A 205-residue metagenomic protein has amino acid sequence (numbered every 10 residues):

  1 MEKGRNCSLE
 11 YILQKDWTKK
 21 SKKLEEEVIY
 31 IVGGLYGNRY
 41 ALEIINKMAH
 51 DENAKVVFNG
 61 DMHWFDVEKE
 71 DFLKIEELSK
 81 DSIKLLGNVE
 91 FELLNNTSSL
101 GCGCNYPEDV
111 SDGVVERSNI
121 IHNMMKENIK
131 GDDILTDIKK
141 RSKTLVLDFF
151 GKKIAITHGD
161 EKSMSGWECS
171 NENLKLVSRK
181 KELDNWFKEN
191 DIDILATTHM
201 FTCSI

Functional and structural regions predicted by a protein language model:
M1-L78: N-terminal active-site segment of His-dependent metallophosphoesterases
C7, C102-C104, C169, C203: Generic recognition of cysteine residues
E25, V114-R117, D160-G166: Short, basic/glycine-rich phosphate-binding loops at helix/coil junctions that contact nucleotide phosphates
I31-G34, V56-D61, I83-V89, I156-T157 (+1 more regions): Active-site neighborhood of phospho(di)ester-bond hydrolases with catalytic His/Asp-centered motifs
I31-H50, E92-D112, T197: Short N-terminal secondary-structure initiator segments
Y36-A41, W64-V67, V89-N95, K162-M164 (+1 more regions): Active-site environment of divalent metal-dependent phosphoester hydrolases
A49-E52, E127-I205: His/acidic metal-ligating clusters that form di-metal
K69-L145, E172-K188: Active-site neighborhood of divalent metal-dependent phosphoester bond hydrolases
